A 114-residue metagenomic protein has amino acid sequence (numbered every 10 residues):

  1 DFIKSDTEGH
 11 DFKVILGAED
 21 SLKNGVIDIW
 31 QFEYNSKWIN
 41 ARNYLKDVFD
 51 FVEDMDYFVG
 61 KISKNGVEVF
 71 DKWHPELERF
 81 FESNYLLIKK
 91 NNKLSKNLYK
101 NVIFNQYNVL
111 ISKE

Functional and structural regions predicted by a protein language model:
D1-K113: Conserved acidic-Pro-Pro-aromatic motif
